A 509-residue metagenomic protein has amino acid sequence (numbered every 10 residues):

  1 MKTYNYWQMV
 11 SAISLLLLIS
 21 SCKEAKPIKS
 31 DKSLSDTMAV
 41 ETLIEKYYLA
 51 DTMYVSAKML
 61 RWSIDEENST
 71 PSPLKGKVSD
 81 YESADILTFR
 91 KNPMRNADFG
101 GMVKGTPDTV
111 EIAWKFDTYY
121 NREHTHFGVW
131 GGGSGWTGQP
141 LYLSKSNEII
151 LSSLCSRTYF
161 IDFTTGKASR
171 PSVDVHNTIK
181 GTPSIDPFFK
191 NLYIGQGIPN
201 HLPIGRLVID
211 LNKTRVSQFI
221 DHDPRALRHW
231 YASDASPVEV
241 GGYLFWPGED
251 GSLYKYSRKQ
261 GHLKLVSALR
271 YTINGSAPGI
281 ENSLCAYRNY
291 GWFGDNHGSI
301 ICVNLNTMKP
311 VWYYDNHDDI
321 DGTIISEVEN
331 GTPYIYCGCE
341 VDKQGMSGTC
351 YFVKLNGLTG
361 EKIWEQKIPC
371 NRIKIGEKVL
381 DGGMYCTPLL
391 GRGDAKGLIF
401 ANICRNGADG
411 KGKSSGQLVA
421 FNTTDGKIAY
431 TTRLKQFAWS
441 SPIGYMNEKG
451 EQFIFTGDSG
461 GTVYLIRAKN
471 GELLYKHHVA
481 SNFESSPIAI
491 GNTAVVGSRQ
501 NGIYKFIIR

Functional and structural regions predicted by a protein language model:
L18-S21: C-terminal motif of bacterial Sec signal peptides marking the signal peptidase cleavage site
S30-G138, T165-H176, L211-H229, G261-G275 (+4 more regions): Aromatic (tryptophan-biased) beta-strands that constitute blades/sheets of beta-rich domains
S83-A84, K145-N147, F188-K190, G241-G242 (+5 more regions): Short coil/turn segments that connect the beta-strands within blades of beta-propeller domains
P93-R95, R157, I198-L202, G251-S252 (+4 more regions): Short glycine/acidic-enriched loop and turn motifs that connect beta-strands
F116-Y142, S172-P187, Q196-P199, Q218-V238 (+8 more regions): Extracytoplasmic beta-rich repeat domains
D162-G166, D210-T214, S257-G261, N304-M308 (+4 more regions): Short loop/turn segments that connect beta-strands within beta-propeller blades
H478-R509: Blade-level signature of beta-propeller repeat domains, shared across WD40, Kelch, NHL, RCC1 and BNR/Asp-box propellers
